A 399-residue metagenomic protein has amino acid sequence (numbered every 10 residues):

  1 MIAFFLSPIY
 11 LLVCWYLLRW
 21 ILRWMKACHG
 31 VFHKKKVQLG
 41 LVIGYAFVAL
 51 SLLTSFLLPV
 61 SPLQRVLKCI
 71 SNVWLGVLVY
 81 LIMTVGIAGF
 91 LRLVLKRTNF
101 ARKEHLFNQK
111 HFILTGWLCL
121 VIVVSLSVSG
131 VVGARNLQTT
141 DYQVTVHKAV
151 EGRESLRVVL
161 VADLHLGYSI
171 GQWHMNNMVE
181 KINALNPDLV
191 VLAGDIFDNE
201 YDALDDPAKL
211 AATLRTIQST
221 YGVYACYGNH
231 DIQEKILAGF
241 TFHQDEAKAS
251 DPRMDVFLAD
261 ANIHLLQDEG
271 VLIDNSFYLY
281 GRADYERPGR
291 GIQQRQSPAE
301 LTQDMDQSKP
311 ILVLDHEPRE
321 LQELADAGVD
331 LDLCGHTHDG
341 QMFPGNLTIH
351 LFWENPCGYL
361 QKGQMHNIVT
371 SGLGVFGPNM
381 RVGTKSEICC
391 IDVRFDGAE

Functional and structural regions predicted by a protein language model:
M1-R135: Non-catalytic terminal accessory segments
R65-C69, V144, N177-E180: Short amphipathic alpha-helical coupling elements at transmembrane boundaries
A134-A149, I182: Alpha-helical transmembrane signal-anchor/signal-peptide segments
K148-E399: Soluble catalytic domains of enzymes that build or remodel membrane lipids, polysaccharides, and related
